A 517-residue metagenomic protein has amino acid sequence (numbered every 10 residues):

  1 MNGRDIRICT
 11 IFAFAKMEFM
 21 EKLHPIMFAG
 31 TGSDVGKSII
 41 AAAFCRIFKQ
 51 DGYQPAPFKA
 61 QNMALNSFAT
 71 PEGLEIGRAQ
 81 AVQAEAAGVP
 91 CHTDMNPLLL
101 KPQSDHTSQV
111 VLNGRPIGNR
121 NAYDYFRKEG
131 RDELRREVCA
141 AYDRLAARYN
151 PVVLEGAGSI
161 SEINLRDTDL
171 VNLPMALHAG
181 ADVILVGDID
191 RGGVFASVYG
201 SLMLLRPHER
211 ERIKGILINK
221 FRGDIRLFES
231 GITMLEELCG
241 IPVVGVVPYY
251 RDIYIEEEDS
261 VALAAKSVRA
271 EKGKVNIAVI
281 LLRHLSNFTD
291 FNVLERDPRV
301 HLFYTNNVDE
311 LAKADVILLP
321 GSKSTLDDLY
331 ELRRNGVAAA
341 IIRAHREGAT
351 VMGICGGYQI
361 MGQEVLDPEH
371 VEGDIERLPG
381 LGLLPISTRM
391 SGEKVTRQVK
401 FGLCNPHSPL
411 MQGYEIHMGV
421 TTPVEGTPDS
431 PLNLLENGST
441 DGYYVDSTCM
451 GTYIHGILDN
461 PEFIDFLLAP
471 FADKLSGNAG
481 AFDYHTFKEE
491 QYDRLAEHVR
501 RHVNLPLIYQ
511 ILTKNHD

Functional and structural regions predicted by a protein language model:
I11, E18-R343, T350, G392-E393 (+1 more regions): Flexible phosphate-sensing "switch/lid" loops adjacent to ATP/NTP-binding sites across phosphate-transfer
A176, A338-H345, T350, L366-G382: An internal, acidic/charged active-site-proximal segment that coordinates divalent cations and/or engages
C355: Catalytic nucleophile serine of serine hydrolases, specifically the conserved "nucleophile elbow" pentapeptide
G362-M418: A conserved active-site-flanking secondary-structure segment within enzyme catalytic domains
